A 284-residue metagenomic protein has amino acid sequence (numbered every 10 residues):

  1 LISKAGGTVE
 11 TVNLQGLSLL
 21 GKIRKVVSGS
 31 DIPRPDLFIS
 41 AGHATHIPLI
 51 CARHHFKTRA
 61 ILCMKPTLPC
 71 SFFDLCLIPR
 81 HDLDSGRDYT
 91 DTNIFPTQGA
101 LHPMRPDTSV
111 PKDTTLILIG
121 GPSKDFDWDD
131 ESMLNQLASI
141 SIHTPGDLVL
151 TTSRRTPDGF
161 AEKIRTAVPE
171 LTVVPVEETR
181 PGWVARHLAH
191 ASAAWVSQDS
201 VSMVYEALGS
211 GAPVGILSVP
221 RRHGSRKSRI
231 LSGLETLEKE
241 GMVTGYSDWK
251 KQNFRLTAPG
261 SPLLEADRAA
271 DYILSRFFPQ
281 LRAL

Functional and structural regions predicted by a protein language model:
L1-F95: Active-site and donor-binding regions of nucleotide-sugar-utilizing enzymes
L14, C70-D130, K250-L256: A nucleotide-sugar donor-handling region in carbohydrate enzymes
L17, P145-R180: Catalytic donor nucleotide-activated moiety binding site of glycosyltransferases and closely related
L19-L20, P69-C70, L83-G86, D125-D127 (+2 more regions): Short, charged/polar "capping" segments at the starts of alpha-helices and the immediately preceding loops
P122-T152, T156: Conserved catalytic-core segment of nucleotide-activated headgroup transferases in glycan assembly
R165-S202: Donor nucleotide-activated moiety binding/catalytic core segment of transferases that use nucleotide-activated donors
G211-G215: Structural loop-to-beta junction motif characteristic of Rossmann-like glycosyltransferase folds
L234-L284: Leloir-type glycosyltransferase catalytic cores
